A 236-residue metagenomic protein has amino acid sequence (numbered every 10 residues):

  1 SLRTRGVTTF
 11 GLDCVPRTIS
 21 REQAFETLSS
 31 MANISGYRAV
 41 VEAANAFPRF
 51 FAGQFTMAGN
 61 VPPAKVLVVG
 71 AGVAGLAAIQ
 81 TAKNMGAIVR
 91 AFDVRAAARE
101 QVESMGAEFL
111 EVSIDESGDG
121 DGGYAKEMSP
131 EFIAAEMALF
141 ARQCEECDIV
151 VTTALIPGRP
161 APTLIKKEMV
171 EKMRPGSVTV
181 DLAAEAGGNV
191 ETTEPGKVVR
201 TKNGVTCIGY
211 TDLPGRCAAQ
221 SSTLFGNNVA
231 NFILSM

Functional and structural regions predicted by a protein language model:
S1-D13, I149-I208: ADP-ribose/adenylate-binding Rossmann-like module
T4-T8, C14, N33, A44-A52 (+8 more regions): Generic secondary-structure signature for well-ordered alpha-helical cores
T8, D13-F55, A184, V190-M236: Adenosine-phosphate binding glycine-rich loop
A24-L28, S104-E108, G123-M128, K167-E168 (+1 more regions): Short low-complexity, flexible loop/linker segments enriched in glycine and/or proline with clustered acidic
S30-Y37, L76, F92, A96 (+4 more regions): Electropositive phosphate-/nucleotide-binding environments in soluble metabolic enzymes
A46, A52-M57, A64-K65, I149-T152 (+1 more regions): Active-site/ligand-binding-proximal alpha/beta "capping" segment
A52-Q143: Glycine-rich phosphate/diphosphate-binding loop of Rossmann-like nucleotide-binding domains
D119-E171, Y210: A structured beta-alpha segment of the ubiquitous adenosine-cofactor-binding alpha/beta core
